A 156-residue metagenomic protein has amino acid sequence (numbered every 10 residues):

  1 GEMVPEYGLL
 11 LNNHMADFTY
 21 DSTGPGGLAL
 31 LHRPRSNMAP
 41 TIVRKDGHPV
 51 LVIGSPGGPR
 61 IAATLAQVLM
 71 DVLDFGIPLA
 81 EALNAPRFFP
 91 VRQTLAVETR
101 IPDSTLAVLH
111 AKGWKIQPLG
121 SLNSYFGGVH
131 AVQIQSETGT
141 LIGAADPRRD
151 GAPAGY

Functional and structural regions predicted by a protein language model:
G1-L122, F126: Proteins synthesized as precursors that undergo proteolytic processing into mature forms
E137-Y156: Low-complexity, Gly/Ser/Thr/Pro-rich intrinsically disordered linker/tail segments
